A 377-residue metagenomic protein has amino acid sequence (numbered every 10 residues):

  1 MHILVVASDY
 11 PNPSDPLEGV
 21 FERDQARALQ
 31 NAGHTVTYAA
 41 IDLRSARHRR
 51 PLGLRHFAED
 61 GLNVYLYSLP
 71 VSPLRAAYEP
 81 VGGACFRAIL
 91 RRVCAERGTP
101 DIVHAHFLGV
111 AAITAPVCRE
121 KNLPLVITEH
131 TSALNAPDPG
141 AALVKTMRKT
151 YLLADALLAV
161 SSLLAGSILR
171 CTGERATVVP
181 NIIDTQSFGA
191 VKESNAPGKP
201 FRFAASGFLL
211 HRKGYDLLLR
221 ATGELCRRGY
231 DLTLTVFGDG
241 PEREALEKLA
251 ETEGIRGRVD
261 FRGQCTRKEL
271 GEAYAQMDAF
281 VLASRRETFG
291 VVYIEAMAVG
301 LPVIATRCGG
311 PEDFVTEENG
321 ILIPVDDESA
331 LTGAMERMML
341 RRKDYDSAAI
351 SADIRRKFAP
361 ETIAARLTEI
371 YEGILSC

Functional and structural regions predicted by a protein language model:
M1-L52, H56-D60, E372: N-terminal subdomain of nucleotide-sugar transferases
L4, A196-K213, L219-T222, T235: Conserved donor-binding/catalytic core segment of Leloir-type glycosyltransferases
Y151, Q264-C265, E272-M277: Short alpha-helical donor nucleotide-sugar binding micro-motif in glycosyltransferases
L163, I182: Carbohydrate-associated surface elements
E247-C265: Nucleotide-activated donor-binding/catalytic signature segment of Leloir-type glycosyltransferases, i.e., the conserved
R285: Aromatic "clamp/platform" in nucleotide-sugar-dependent glycosyltransferases that forms part of the donor/acceptor
P302-A305: Short hydrophobic beta-strand element within catalytic cores of glycosyltransferases and related nucleotide-activated
E317, I321-E328, R337-K343: Conserved acidic donor-binding segment of nucleotide-sugar-dependent glycosyltransferases
